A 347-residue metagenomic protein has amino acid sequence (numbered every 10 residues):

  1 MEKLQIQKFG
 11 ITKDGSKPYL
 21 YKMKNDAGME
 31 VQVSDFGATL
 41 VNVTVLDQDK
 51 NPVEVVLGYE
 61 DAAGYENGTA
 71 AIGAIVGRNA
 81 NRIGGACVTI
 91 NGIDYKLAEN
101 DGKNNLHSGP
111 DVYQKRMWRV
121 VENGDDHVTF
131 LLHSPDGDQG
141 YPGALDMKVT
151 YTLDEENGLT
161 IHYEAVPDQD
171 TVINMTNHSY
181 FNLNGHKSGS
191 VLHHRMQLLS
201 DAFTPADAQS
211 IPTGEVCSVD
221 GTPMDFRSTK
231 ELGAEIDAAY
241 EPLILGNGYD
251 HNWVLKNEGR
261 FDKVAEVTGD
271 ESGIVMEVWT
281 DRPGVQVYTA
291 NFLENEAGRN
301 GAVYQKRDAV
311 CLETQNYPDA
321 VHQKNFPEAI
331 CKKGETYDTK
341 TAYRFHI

Functional and structural regions predicted by a protein language model:
E2-I347: An exposed, glycine/acidic-rich loop-and-rim segment of catalytic or binding clefts
